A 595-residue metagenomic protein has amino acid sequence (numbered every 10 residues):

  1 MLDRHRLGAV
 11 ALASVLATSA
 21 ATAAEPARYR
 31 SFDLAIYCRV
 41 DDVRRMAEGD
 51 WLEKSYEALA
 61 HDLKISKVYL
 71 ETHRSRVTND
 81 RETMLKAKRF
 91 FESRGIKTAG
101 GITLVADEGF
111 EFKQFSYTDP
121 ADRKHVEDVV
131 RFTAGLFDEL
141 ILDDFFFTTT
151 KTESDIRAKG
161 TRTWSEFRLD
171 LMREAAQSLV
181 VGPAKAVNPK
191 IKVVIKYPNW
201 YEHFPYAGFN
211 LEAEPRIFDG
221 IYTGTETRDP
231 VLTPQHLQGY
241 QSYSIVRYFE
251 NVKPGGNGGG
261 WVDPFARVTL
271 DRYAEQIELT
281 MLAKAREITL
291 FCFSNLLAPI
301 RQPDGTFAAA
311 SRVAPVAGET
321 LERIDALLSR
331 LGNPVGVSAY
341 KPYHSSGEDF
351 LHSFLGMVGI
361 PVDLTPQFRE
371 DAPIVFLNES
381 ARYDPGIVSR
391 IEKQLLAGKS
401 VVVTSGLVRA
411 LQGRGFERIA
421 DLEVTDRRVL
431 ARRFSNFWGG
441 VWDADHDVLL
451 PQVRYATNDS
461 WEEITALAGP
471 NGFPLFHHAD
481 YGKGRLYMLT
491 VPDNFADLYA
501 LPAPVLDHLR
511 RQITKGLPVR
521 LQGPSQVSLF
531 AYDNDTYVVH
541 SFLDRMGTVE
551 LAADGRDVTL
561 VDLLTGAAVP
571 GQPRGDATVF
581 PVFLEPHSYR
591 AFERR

Functional and structural regions predicted by a protein language model:
M1-R4: N-terminal secretory signal peptides that target proteins for export/translocation
G8, E57, F137, R574-D576: Short, functionally important structural connectors and interaction interfaces within domains
G8-S19: Bacterial N-terminal signal peptides
G8-V10, V43, L422, N458: General helical structural elements
S14-V15, P26-R28, F90, K185 (+10 more regions): A generic structural signal for short, solvent-exposed coil/turn residues that cap or connect secondary-structure
A17-T18, D155, I288, A552: Hydrophobic alpha-helical membrane context
A24-I387, L395-L396, S405-Q412, P474-G482 (+1 more regions): Glycan-processing catalytic domains of CAZymes
V362, P366, N378-R595: A conserved amphipathic helix/loop scaffold that creates a polar/acidic microenvironment used either to coordinate
